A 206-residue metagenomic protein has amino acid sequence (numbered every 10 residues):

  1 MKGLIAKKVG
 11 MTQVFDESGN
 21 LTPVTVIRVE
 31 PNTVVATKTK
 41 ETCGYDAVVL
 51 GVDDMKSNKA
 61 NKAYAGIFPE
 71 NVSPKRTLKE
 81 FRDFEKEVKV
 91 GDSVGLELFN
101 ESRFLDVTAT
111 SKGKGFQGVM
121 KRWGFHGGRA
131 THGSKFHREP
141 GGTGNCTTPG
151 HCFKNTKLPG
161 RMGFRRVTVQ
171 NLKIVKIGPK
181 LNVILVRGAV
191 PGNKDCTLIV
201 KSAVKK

Functional and structural regions predicted by a protein language model:
M1-K206: Extended basic (Lys/Arg/His-rich) segments that typically form rRNA-contacting surfaces in ribosomal proteins
